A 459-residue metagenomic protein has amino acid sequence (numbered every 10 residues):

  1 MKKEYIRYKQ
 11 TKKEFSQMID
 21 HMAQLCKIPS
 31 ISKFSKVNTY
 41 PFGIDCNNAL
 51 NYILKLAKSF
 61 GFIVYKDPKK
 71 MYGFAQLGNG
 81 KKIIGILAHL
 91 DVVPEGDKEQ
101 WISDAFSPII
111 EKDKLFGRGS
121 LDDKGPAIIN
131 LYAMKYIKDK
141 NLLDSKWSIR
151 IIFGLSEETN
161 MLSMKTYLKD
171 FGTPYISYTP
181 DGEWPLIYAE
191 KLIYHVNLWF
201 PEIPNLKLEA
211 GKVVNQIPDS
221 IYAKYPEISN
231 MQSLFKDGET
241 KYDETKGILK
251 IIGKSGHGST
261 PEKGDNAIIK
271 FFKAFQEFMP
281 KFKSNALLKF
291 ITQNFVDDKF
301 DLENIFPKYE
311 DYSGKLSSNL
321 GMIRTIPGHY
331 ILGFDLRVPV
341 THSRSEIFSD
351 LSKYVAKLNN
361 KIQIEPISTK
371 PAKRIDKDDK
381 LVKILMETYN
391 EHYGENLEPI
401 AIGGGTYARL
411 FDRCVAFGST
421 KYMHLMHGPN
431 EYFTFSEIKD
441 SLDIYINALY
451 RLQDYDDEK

Functional and structural regions predicted by a protein language model:
M1-G85, V92-G96, I331-G333, F348 (+1 more regions): N-terminal helical capping/dimerization or prosegment-like subdomains of hydrolases acting on amide or phosphate bonds
Q10, P29, G247-K250, I326 (+1 more regions): Zn-dependent metallopeptidase/amidohydrolase metal-coordination segment
E14-Q17, H21-I28, Y52-F60, Y136 (+7 more regions): Generic non-transmembrane alpha-helical segments
V64-P68, T240-E244, L320, P399-I400: Short beta-strand
I83-F153, T159, F171, F435-D440: Active-site metal-coordination/substrate-binding segment of hydrolases, especially metallo-dependent peptidases
E111-D113, A133-R150, F278-A286, G394-N396 (+1 more regions): Phosphate-handling active-site elements
E158, K165-V340: Midchain, well-structured core segments that form catalytic/ion-binding scaffolds
T325, Y330-I400, G404: Substrate-recognition/cap regions that form aromatic- and gly/pro-loop-enriched pockets for small-molecule ligands
